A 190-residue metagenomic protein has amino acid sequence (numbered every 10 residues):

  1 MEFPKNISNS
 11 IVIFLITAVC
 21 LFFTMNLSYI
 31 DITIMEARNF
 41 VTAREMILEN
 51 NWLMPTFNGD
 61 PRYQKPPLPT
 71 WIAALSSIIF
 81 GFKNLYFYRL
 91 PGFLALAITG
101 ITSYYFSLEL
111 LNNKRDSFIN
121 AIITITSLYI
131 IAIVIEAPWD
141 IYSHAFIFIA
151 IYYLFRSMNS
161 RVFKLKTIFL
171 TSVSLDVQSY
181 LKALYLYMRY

Functional and structural regions predicted by a protein language model:
E2-Y190: Membrane-integral, polyisoprenol-dependent glycosyltransferases of the GT-C/oligosaccharyltransferase superfamily
